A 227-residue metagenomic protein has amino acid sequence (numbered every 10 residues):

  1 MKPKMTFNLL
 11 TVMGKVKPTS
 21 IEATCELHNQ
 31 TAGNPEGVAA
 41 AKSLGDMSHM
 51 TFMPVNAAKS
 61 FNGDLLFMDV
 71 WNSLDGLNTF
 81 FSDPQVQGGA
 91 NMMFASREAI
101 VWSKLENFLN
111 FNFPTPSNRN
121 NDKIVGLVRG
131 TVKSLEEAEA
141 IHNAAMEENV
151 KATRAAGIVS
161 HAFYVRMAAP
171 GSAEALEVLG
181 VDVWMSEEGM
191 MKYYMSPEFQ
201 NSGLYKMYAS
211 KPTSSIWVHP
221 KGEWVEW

Functional and structural regions predicted by a protein language model:
M1-G88, M92-W227: Short S/T/G/P-rich N-terminal loop/turn motif that feeds into the first structured element of a domain
